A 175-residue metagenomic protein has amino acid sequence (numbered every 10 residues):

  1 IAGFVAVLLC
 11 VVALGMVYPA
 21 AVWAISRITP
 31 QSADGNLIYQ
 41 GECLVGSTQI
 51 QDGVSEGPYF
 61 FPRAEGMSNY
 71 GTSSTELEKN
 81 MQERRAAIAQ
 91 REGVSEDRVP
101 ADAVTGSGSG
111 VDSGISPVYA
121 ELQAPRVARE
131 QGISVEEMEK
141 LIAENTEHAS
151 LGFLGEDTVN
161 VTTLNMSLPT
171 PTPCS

Functional and structural regions predicted by a protein language model:
I1-A13: Membrane-entry signal-anchor segments at the cytosolic-membrane interface, especially the N-terminal signal anchor
F4, S47, V111, F153-E156: Gly/Ser/Thr-rich helix-start
L8, E76, D157-N160: Basic, gly/Ser/Thr/Pro-rich low-complexity segments located predominantly at protein N termini
C10, G15, A20-Q123, V127-E130 (+1 more regions): Flexible, solvent-exposed loop/hinge segments and secondary-structure transition points
R129, S134-S175: Extracytoplasmic/periplasmic C-terminal soluble domains
